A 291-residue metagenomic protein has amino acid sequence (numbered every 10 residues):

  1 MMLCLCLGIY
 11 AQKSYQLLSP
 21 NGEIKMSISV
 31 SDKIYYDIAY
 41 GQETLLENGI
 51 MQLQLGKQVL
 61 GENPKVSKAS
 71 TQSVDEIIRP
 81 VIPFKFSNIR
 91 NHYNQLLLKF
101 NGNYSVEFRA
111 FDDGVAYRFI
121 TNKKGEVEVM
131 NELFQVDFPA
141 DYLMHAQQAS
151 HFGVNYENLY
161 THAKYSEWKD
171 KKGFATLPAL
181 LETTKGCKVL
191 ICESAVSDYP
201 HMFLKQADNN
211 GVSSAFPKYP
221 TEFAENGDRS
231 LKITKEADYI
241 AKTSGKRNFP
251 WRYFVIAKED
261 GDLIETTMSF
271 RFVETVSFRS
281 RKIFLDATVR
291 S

Functional and structural regions predicted by a protein language model:
M1-S14: Bacterial Sec-dependent N-terminal signal peptides
S14-F272, V276: N-terminal accessory beta-strand-rich subdomains and adjacent acidic, glycine-rich linkers that precede catalytic cores
E274-S291: Catalytic cores of extracellular degradative/oxidative enzymes
